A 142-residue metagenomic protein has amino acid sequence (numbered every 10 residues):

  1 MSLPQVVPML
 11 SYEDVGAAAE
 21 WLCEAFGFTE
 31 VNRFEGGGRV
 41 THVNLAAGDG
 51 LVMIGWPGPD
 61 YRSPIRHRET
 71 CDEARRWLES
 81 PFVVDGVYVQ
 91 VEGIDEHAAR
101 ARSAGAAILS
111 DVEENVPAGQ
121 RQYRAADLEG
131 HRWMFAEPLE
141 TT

Functional and structural regions predicted by a protein language model:
M1-M9, A19-A126, E137-T142: Vicinal oxygen chelate
L10-D14: Short, surface-exposed ligand-recognition loops at beta-strand->loop->(often short) alpha-helix junctions that present
E129: Primarily recognizes the serine-hydrolase "nucleophile elbow" in alpha/beta-hydrolase and SGNH/GDSL folds
